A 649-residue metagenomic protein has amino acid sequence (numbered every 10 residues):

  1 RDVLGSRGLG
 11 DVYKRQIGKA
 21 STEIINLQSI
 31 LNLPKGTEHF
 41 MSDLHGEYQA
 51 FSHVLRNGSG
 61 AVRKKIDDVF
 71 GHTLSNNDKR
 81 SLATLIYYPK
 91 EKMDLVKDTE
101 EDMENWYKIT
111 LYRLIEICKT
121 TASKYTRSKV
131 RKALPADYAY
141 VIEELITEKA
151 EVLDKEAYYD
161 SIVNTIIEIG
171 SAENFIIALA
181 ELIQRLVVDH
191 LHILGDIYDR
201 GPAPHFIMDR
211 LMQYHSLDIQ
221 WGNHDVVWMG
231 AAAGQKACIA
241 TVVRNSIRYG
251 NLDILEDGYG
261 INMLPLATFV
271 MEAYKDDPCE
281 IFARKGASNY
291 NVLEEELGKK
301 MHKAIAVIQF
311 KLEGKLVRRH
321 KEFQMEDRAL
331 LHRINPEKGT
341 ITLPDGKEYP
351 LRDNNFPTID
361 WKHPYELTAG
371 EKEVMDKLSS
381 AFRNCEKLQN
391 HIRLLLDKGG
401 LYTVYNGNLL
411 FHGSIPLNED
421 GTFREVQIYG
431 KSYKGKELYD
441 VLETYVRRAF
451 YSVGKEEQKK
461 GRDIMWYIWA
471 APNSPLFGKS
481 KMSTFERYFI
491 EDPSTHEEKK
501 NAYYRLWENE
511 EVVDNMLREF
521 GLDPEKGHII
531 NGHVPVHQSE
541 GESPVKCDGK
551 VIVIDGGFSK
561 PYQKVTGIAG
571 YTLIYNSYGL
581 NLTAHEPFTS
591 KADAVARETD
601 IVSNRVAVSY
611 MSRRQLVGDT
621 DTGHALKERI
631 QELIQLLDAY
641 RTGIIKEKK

Functional and structural regions predicted by a protein language model:
D2-Y13: Single conserved hydrophobic/aromatic residue that forms the stacking wall/gate of nucleotide- or nucleobase-binding
I24-S29, P34, K65-D102, V226-Y290: Extended charged low-complexity segments that act as oligomerization/scaffolding linkers
M41-S42, L191-G195, D218-G222, L410-F411 (+2 more regions): Active-site neighborhood of phospho(di)ester-bond hydrolases with catalytic His/Asp-centered motifs
E47-Y48, D199-P202, H224-M229, I530-G541: Active-site environment of divalent metal-dependent phosphoester hydrolases
K92-A180, L186, D327-K347: Low-complexity, highly charged intrinsically disordered N-terminal segments that act as targeting/localization
E101-K132, V307-M375, S379-D492: Extended, H/D-rich, highly charged conserved domains that either
F206-M212, D218-I219, G234-I247, R424-Y433 (+2 more regions): Conserved beta-sheet core of the metallophosphoesterase superfamily
Y488-E511, V565, T572-L573, L582-K649: Long, C-terminal catalytic modules of enzymes
